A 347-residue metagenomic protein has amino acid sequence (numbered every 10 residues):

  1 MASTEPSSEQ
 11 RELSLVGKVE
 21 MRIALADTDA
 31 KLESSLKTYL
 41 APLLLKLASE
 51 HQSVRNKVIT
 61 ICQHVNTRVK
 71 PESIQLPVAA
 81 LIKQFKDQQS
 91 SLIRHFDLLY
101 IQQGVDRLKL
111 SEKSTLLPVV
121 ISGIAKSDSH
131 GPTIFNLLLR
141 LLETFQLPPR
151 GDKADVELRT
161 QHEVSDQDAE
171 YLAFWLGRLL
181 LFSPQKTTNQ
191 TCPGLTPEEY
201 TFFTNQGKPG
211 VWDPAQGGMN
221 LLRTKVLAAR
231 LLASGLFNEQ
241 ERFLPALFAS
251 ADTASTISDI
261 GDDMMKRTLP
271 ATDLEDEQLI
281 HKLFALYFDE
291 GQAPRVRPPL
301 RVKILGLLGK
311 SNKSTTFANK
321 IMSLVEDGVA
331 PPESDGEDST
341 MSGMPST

Functional and structural regions predicted by a protein language model:
M1-T347: Extended, low-complexity, acidic/polar intrinsically disordered regions that flank or interrupt HEAT/TOG/ARM solenoid
